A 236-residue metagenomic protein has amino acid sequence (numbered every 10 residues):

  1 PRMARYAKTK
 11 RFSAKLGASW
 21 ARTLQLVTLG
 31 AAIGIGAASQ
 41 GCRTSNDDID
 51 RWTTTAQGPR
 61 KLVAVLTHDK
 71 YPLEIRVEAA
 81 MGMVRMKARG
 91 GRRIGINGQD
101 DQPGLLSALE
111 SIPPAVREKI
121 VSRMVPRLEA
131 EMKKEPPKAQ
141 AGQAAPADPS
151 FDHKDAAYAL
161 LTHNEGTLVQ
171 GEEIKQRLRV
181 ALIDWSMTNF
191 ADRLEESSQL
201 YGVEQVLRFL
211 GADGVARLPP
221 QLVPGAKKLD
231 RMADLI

Functional and structural regions predicted by a protein language model:
R2-C42: Sec-dependent bacterial lipoprotein signal peptides
C42-I236: Extended repeat-based scaffolds of very large eukaryotic assembly and lipid-transport proteins
